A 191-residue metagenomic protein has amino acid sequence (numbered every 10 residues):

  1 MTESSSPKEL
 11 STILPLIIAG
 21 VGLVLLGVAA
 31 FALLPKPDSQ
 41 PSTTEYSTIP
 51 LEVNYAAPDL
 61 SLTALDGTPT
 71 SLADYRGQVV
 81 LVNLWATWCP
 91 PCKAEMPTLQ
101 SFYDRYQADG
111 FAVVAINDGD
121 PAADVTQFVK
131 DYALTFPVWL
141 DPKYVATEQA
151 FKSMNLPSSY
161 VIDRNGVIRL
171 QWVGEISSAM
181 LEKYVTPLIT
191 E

Functional and structural regions predicted by a protein language model:
M1-A56, E191: N-terminal targeting signals for export/organelle localization
P15, Q127-T135, L140-T190: Thiol/disulfide oxidoreductase modules built on the thioredoxin-like
E52-N54, D59-V80, Y103-Y106: A short beta-strand-turn-helix
L60, T70, Y75, L84-W85 (+3 more regions): Conserved hydrophobic/aromatic "anchor" residues that stabilize well-ordered secondary structure elements
R76, L84-S101: Conserved redox-active cysteine motifs that mediate thiol-disulfide chemistry, especially di-cysteine Cys-X(1-2)-Cys
R76-Q78, A108, L134-T135, S153: Active-site acidic short loop of glycosyltransferases
V79-V80, F111, P157: Alpha/beta-hydrolase fold active-site loops
K93-Y132, L140-Q149: Structural microenvironment flanking redox-active thiols in thiol-disulfide oxidoreductases
